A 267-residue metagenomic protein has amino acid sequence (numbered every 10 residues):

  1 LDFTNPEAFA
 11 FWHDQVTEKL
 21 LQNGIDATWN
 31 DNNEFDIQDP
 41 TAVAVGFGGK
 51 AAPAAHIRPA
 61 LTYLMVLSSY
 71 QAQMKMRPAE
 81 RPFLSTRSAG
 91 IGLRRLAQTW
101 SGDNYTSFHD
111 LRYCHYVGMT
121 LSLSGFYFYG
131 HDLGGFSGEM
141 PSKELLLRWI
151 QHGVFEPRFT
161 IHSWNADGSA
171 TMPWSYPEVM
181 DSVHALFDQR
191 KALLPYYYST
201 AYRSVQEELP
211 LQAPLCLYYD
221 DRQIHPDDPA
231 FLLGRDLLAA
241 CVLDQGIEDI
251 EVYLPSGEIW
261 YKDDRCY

Functional and structural regions predicted by a protein language model:
L1-Y267: Catalytic-domain carbohydrate-binding cleft regions of carbohydrate-active enzymes
